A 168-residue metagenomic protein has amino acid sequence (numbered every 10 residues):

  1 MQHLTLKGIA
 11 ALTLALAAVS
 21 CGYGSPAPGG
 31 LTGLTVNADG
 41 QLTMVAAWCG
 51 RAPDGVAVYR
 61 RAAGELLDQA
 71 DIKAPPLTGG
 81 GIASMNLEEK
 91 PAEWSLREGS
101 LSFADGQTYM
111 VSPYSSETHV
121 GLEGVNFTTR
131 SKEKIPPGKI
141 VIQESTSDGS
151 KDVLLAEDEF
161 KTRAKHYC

Functional and structural regions predicted by a protein language model:
M1-I9: Bacterial N-terminal signal peptides that target proteins for export
A10-A15: Hydrophobic helical h-region of N-terminal Sec-dependent signal peptides in bacterial secretory/periplasmic proteins
A17-S20: C-terminal motif of bacterial Sec signal peptides marking the signal peptidase cleavage site
G22-S25: Bacterial signal peptide processing site
G29-L77, A164-Y167: Short, surface-exposed binding/anchoring microloops in extracellular/periplasmic proteins
T43-M44, S116-C168: Extended, polar beta-sheet/loop recognition surfaces of beta-rich domains that mediate binding to diverse ligands
I82-T108: Signal that preferentially marks extracellular ectodomain short beta-strand elements of beta-sandwich modules
F103-E123: Internal, hydrophobic beta-strand segments that form the core of beta-sheet-rich folds
